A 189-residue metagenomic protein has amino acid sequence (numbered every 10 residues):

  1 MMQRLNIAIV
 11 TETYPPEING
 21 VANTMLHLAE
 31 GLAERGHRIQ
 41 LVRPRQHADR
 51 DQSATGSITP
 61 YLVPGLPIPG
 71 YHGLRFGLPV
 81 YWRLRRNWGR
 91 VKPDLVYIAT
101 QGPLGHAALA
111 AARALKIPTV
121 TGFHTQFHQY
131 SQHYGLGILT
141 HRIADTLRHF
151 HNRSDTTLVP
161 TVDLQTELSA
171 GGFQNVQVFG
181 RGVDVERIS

Functional and structural regions predicted by a protein language model:
M1-P64: N-terminal subdomain of nucleotide-sugar transferases
R45, D163, G182: Carbohydrate-associated surface elements
D49, L104-A107, Q165: Short, well-ordered alpha-helical microsegments
P69-I98, P103-A110, A114, H141 (+1 more regions): An amphipathic, basic-hydrophobic alpha-helix
T100, T161-V162: Helix N-cap/beta->alpha junction signal
P118-V120, Q129-H149, V159, V185: Nucleotide-sugar donor phosphate/pyrophosphate-binding loop at the beta->alpha transition of glycosyltransferases
N152-T161, Q177-F179: A short beta-strand/loop micro-motif in the catalytic core of glycosyltransferases that engages the nucleotide-sugar
V183-S189: Acidic anion/phosphate-binding donor-loop and adjacent secondary structure in glycosyltransferase catalytic cores
